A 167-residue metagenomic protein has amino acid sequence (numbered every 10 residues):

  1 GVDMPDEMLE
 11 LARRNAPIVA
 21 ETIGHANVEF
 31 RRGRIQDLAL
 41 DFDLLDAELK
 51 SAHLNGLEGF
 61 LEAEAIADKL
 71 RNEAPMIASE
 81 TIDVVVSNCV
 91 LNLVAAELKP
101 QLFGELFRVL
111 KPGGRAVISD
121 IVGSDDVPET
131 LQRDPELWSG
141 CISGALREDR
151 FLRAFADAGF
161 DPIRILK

Functional and structural regions predicted by a protein language model:
P5-E7: Conserved SAM/SAH-binding beta-strand->alpha-helix loop
A12-R13: Conserved SAM-binding loop
E21-L40, E62-N72: Conserved SAM-binding strand-loop segment of SAM-dependent methyltransferases
D41-V85: A short acidic, Gly/Pro-enriched loop at the edge of an enzyme's catalytic core that lines a small-molecule cofactor
G59-D68, L93-E105: A short, conserved alpha-helix within the catalytic core of class I
A78-S79, K99-R115: A short glycine-rich, Lys/Arg-flanked "PGG" loop and its adjoining helix->strand segment in the class I
V122-I142: Short, glycine-/aromatic-enriched active-site segment of Class I SAM-dependent methyltransferases
S143-I165: Short alpha-helix
